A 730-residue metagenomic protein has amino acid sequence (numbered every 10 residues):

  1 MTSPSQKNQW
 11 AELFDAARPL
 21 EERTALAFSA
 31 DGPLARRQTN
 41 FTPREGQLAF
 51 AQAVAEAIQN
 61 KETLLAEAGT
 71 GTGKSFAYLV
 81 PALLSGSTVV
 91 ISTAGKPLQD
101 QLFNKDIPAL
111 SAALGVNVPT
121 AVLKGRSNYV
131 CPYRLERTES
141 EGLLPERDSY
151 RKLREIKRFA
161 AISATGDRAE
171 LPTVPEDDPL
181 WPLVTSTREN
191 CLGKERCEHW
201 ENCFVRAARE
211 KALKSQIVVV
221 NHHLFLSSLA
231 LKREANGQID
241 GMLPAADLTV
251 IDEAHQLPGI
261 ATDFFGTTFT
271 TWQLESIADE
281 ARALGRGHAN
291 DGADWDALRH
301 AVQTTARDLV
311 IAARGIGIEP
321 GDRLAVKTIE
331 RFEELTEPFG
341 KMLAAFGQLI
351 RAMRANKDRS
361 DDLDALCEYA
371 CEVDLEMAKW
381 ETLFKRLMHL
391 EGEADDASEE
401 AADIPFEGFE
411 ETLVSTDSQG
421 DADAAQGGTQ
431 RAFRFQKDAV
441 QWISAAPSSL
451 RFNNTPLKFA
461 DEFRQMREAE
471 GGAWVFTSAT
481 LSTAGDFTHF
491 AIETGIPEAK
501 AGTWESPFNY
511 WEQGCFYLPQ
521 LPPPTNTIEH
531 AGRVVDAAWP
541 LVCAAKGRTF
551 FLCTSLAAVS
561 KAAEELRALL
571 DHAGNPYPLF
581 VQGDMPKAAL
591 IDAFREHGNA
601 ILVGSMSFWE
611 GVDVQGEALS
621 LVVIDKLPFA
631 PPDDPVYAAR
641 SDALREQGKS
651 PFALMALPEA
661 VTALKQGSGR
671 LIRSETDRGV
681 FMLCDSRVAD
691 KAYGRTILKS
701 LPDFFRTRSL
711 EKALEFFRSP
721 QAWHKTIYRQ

Functional and structural regions predicted by a protein language model:
T2-R37, T88-V89, T93-V218, H223-L226 (+6 more regions): A substrate-engagement module of RecA-like helicase motors
A55-E56, S75-T88, K105-A109: Walker A/P-loop NTP-binding motif
Q59-Y78: Walker A/P-loop
L84, D100, K105-P108, R188-L192 (+3 more regions): Signature of the SF2 helicase/ATPase Hel1-core->accessory helical subdomain module
V89-P97, F476-T477, G547-T554, A558 (+1 more regions): Conserved RecA-like ASCE P-loop NTPase motor core of nucleic-acid helicases/translocases
P182-Q216, L229-I239, L349-P522, E529-D536 (+1 more regions): A contiguous, basic/glycine-rich beta-loop/short-helix subdomain that forms a polymer-engagement track
P519-E529, Q582-A689: Conserved RecA-like P-loop NTPase helicase motor core
T554-G583: Conserved helicase motor "Helicase C" RecA-like lobe of SF1/SF2 P-loop NTPases
